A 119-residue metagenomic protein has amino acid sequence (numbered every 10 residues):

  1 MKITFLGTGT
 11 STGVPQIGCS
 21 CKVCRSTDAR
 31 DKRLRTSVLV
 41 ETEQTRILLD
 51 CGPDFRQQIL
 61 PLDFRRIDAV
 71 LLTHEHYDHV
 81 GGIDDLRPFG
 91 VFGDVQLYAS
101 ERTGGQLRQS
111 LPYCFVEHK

Functional and structural regions predicted by a protein language model:
M1-K119: Binuclear metal-dependent hydrolase catalytic cores
